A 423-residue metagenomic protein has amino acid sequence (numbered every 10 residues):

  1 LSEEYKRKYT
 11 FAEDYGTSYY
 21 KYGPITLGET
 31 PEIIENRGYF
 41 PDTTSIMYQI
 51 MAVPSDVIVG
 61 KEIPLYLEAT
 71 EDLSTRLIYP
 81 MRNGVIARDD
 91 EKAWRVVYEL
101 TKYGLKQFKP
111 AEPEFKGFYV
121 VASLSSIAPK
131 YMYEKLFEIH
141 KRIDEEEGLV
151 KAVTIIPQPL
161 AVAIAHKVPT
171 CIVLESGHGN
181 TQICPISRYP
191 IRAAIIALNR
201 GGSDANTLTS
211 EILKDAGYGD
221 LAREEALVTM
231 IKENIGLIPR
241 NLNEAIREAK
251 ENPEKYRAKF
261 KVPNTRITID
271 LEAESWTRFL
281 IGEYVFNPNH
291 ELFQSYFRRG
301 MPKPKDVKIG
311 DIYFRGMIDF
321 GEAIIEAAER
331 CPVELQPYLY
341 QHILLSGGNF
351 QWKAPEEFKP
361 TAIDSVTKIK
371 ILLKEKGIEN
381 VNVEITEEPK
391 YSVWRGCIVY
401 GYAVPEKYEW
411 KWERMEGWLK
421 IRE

Functional and structural regions predicted by a protein language model:
L1-Y5, E145-L174, W394-G401: Conserved phosphate-binding catalytic cores of ATP/NTP-utilizing and phosphoryl-transfer enzymes
Y5-K6, E13-Y19, H166-V168, V173-T181 (+5 more regions): A short acidic Gly-Thr/Ser loop motif
K6, T10-F11, Y15-S123: Conserved phosphate-binding loops in N-terminal lobes of ATP-dependent enzymes of the actin/Hsp70/sugar-kinase
V96-A111, W276, I281-L339, Y400: Phosphate/ATP-binding catalytic cores across multiple sugar-kinase/actin-like superfamilies, primarily ASKHA
S123-Y133, R240, Y340-I369: Glycine-rich phosphate-binding loops at beta-strand->alpha-helix junctions
G148-Q158, Y313, Y338, K359-R395: Conserved phosphate-binding/catalytic loops in two-lobed NTP-binding clefts
P159-K167, K308-E322, L344, Q351 (+1 more regions): Glycine-rich phosphate-binding/hydrolytic loop that grips phosphoryl groups
I191-G310: Phosphate-binding glycine-rich/basic clefts of nucleotide- and phosphate-handling proteins, predominantly
